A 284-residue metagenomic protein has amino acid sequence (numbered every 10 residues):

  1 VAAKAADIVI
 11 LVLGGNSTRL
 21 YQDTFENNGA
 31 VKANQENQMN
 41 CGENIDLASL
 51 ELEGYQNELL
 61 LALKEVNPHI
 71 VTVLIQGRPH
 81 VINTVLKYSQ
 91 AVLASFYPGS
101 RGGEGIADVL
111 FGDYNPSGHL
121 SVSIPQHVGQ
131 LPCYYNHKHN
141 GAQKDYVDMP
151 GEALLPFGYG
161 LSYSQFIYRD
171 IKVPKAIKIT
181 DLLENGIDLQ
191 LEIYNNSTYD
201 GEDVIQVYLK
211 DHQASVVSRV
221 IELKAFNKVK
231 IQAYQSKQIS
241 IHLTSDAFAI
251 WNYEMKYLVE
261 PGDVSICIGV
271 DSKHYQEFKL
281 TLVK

Functional and structural regions predicted by a protein language model:
V1-K284: C-terminal non-catalytic regions of proteins with extracellular/luminal or membrane-system context
